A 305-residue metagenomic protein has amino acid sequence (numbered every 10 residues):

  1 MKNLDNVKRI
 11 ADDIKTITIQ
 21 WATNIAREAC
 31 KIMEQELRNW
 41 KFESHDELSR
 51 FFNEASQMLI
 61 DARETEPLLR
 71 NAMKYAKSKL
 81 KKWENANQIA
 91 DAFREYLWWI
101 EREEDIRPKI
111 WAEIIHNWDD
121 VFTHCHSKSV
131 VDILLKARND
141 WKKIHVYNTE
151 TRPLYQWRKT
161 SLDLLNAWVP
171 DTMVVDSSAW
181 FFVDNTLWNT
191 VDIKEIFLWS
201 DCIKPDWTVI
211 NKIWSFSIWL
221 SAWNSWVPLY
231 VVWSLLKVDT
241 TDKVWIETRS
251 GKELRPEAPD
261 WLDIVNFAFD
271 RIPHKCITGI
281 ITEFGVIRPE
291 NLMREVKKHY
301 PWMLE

Functional and structural regions predicted by a protein language model:
M1-I89: Long amphipathic alpha-helical segments
V7-T16, E54, A90-R94, W141-V146 (+1 more regions): Glycine/charged-rich beta-loop-alpha catalytic/anionic-binding loops adjacent to active sites
T23, D120-V121, C125-V131, P153: Gly/Ser/Thr-rich loops at beta-strand to alpha-helix junctions that form or flank small-molecule/cofactor-binding
E54-K81, A92-Y96, I100, K109 (+2 more regions): Non-catalytic, soluble scaffold/interaction modules
K74-N117, L135, I144-D192, I196: Ligand-binding beta-strand-loop-alpha-helix segment within the catalytic cores of soluble metabolic enzymes
S127-N139, W219: Histidine-anchored nucleotide/phosphate-binding helix
T149-E305: Conserved phosphate- and dinucleotide-binding cores of soluble alpha/beta proteins, encompassing both enzyme active
